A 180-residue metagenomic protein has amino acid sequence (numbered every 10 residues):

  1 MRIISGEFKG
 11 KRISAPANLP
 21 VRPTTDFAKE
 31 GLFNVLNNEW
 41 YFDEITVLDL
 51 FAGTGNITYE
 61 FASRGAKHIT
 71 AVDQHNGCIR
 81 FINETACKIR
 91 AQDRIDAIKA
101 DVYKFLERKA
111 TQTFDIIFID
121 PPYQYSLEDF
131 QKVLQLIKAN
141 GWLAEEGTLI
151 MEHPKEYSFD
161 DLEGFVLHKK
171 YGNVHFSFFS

Functional and structural regions predicted by a protein language model:
M1-S180: Class I S-adenosyl-L-methionine-dependent methyltransferase catalytic core
